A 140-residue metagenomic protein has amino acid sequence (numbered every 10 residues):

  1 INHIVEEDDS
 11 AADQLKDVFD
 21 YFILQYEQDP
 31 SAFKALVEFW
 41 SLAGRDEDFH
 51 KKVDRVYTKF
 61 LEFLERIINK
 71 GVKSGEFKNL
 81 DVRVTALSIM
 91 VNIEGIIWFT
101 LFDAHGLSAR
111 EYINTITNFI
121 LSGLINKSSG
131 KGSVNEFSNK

Functional and structural regions predicted by a protein language model:
I1, Y26, P30-K34, L64 (+4 more regions): Short amphipathic alpha-helical interaction/hinge segments
N2-A32, T85-I89, R110-I113, F137-N139: Hydrophobic alpha-helical connector segments
I4, W40-G44, T100-D103: Secondary-structure edge/capping motif, primarily at the C-terminal ends of alpha-helices and the immediately following
E7-S10, Q28-A32, R45-F49, F77 (+2 more regions): Alpha-helical structural elements of signaling/regulatory helical domains
D13, D20, K34, T58 (+6 more regions): Generic detection of well-ordered alpha-helical segments
D20-R66: Short secondary-structure transition hinges
H50-D54, T58, V72-F119, K127-K140: Hydrophobic/aromatic-rich alpha-helical bundle segments in the mid-to-C-terminal region
